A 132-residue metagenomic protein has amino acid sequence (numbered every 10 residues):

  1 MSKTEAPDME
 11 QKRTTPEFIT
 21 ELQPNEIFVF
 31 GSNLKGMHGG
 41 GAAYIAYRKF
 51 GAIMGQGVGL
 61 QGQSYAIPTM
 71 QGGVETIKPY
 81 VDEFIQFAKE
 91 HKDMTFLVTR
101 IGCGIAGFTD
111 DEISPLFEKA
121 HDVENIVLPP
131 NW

Functional and structural regions predicted by a protein language model:
M1-W132: Macrodomain-like recognition of ADP-ribose-binding/processing modules
